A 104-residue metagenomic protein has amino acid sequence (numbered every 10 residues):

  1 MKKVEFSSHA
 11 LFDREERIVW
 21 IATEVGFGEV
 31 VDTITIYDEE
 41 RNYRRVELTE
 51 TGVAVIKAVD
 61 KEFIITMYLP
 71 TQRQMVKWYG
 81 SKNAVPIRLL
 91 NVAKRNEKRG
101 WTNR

Functional and structural regions predicted by a protein language model:
M1-R104: Ribonuclease/tRNase effector modules and their secretory precursors
